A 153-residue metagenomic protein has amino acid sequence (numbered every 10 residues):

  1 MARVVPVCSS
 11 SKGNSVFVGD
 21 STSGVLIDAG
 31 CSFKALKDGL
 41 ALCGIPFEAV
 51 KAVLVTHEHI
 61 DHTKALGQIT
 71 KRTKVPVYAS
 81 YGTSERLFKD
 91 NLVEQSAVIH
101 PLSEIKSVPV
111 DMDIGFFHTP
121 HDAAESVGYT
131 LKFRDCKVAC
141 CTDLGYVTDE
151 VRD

Functional and structural regions predicted by a protein language model:
M1, S10-N14, V18-G19, S23-G24 (+4 more regions): Localized chelating/binding microdomains that coordinate divalent metal ions or stabilize phosphate-bearing
M1-C43, V127-T142: Conserved beta-strand hairpin/beta-sheet module of binuclear metal-dependent hydrolase folds, prominently
S10, A29-G30, Y81, L102 (+2 more regions): Fold-independent oxyanion-binding glycine-rich loops and adjacent beta-strand/coil segments at enzyme active sites
K12, T63, V147-D149: Structural motif corresponding to alpha-helix initiation and N-cap regions
F33-A79: Active-site metal-binding motif and surrounding structural segment of the metallo-beta-lactamase
L40-G44, K106-D111, R152-D153: Short amphipathic alpha-helix with an adjacent loop that forms part of the alpha/beta core around
Y81-D135: Metallo-beta-lactamase
A123, A139-D153: Active-site-proximal loop/helix segments of hydrolase catalytic cores
